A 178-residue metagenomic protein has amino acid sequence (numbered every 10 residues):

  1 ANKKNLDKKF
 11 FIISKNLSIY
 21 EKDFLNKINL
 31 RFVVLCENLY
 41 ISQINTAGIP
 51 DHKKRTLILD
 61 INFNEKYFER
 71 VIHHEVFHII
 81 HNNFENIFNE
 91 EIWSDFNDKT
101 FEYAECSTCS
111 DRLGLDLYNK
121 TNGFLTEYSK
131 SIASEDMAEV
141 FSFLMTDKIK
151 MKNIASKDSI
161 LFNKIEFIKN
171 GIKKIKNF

Functional and structural regions predicted by a protein language model:
A1-K4, M151-N153: Charged, low-complexity surface segments at secondary-structure and domain boundaries
N2-N29: Zn2+-dependent metallopeptidase catalytic core
I28-F178: Active-site-flanking segments in enzyme catalytic domains
